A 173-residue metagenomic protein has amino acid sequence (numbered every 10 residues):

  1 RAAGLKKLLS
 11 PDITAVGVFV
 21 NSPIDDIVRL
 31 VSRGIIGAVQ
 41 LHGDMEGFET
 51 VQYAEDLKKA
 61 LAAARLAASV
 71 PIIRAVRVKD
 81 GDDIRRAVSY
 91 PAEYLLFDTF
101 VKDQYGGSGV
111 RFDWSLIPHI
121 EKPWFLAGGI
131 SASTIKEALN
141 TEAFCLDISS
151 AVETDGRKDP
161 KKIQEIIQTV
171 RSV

Functional and structural regions predicted by a protein language model:
R1-S32, G37-M45, I72-I73: Structural motif corresponding to the early beta-alpha repeats
A2, K6-L8, R33, E46-L146 (+1 more regions): Short loop-to-alpha-helix "cap/lid" segments that border enzyme active sites across diverse enzyme classes
G17, Q40, G107, F125-G128 (+1 more regions): Short, flexible active-site loop motifs that bind/organize anionic cofactors or intermediates
A38-Q40, L96, D147-S149: Conserved beta-strand positions in the central sheet of alpha/beta enzyme cores
S150-G156: A short, acidic, flexible beta-alpha connecting loop/helix-capping segment that sits on the rim of active
